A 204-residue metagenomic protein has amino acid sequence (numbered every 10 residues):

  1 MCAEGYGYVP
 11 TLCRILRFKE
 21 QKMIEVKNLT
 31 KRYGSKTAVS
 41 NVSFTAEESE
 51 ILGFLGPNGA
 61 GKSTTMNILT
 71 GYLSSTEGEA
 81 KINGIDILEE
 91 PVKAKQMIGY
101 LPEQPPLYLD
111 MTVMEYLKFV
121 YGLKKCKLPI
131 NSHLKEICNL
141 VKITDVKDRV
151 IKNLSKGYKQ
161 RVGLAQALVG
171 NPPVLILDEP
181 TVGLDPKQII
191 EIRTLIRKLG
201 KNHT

Functional and structural regions predicted by a protein language model:
P57-G61: Walker A (P-loop) phosphate-binding loop of ABC-type ATPase nucleotide-binding domains
G78-E89, K93-A94: Conserved ABC transporter NBD signature motif
K118, G122-K125, P129-V146, R197: Conserved ABC ATPase "signature" region
V150-L154: Conserved ABC ATPase signature
L175-E179: Catalytic Walker B motif of ABC-type/P-loop ATPase nucleotide-binding domains
I190-N202: Helical segment within the ABC ATPase nucleotide-binding domain
